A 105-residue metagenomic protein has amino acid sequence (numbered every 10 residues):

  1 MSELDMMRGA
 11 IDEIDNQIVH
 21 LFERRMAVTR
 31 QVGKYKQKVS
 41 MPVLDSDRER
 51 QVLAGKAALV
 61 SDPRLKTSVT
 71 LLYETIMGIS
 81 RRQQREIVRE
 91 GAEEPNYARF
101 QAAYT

Functional and structural regions predicted by a protein language model:
M1-T105: Domain-level signature for soluble enzymes in the chorismate/prephenate branch of the shikimate pathway
